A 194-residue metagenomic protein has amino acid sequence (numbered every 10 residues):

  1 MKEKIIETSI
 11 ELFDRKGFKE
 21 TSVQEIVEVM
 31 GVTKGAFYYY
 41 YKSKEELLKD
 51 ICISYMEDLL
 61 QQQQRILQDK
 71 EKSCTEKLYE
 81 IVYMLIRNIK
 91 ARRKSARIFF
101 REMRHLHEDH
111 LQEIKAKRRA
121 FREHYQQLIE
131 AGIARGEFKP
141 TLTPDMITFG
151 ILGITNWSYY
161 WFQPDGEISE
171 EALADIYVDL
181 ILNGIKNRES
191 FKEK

Functional and structural regions predicted by a protein language model:
K4, L12-E46, D50: Helix-turn-helix
I5-F13, L85, I181: Short hydrophobic clusters on alpha-helical segments that form packing/core surfaces in small helical domains
K44, I51, Y55-L59, L78-I81 (+6 more regions): Hydrophobic/aromatic residues within well-ordered alpha-helical segments
D50, R65-R92, T148-I151, A174: Hydrophobic alpha-helical connector segments
E57-Q64, A91, D109-R135, D145-F149 (+1 more regions): Amphipathic alpha-helical packing segments from all-alpha helical-bundle domains
I66, Y83-K90, F100-H105, L180-I185: Helix-loop "lid/cap" segments that line or gate small-molecule binding pockets
A96-R104, L111, I133-D179, R188-K194: Hydrophobic/aromatic-rich alpha-helical bundle segments in the mid-to-C-terminal region
